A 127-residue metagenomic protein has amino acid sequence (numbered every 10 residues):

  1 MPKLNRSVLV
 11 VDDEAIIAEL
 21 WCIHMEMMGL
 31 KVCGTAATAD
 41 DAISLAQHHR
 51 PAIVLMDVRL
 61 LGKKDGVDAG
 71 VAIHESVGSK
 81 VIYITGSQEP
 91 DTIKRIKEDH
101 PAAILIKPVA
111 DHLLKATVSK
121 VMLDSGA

Functional and structural regions predicted by a protein language model:
A15-G34: Two-component/phosphorelay signaling modules centered on CheY-like receiver
C22, T35-I53: Acidic, metal-coordinating helix/loop segments flanking the phosphotransfer/catalytic sites of two-component signaling
T38-D41, K64-D68: Acidic catalytic/metal-coordinating carboxylates
D57-V58: Active-site residues of response regulator receiver
V67-S79: Short amphipathic alpha-helix used as the core "switch/output" element in two-component signaling
I84-T85: Hydrophobic/aromatic residues positioned on beta-strands within the core alpha/beta folds
D91, V109-S119, G126: C-terminal output helix
I96-L105: As written
